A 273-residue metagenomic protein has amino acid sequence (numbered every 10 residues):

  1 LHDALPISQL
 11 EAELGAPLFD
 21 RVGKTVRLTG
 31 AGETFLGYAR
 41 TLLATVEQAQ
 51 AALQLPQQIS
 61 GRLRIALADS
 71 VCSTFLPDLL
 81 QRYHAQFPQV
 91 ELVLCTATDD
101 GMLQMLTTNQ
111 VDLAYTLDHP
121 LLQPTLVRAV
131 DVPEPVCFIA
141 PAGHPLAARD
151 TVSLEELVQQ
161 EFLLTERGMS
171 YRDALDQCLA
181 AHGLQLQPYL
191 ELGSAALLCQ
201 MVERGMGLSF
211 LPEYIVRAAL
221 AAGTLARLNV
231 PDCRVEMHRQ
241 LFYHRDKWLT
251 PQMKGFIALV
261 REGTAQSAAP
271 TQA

Functional and structural regions predicted by a protein language model:
L1-L5: Short, small-residue-biased leader/transition segments that mark boundaries at the very start of proteins
Q9-L28: A short LG(V/I)-centered, amphipathic sequence patch enriched for acidic residue(s) preceding the LG motif
E13-A16, F35-Q57: Alpha-helical linker/hinge and terminal dimerization helices associated with HTH transcriptional regulators
S60-L122, L192: Central regulatory/effector-binding core of bacterial HTH transcription factors
F75, A226-P270: A late-sequence structural motif
Q86, A97-Q160, R167, I215 (+1 more regions): Acidic, Gly/Pro-rich loop/turn segments at junctions of secondary structure
T98-V111, L117, S170-L228: Hydrophobic hinge/microswitch elements
L117, L146-A147, E161-H182, L249-M253 (+2 more regions): Secondary-structure junction motif
